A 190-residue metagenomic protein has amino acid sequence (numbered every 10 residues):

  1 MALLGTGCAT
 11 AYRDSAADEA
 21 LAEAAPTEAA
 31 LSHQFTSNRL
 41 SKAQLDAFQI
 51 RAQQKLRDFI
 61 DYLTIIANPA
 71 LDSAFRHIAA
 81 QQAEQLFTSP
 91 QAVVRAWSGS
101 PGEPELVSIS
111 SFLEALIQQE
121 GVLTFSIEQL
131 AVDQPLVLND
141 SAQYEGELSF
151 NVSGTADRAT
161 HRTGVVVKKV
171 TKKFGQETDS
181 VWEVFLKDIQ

Functional and structural regions predicted by a protein language model:
G5-G7: C-terminal motif of bacterial Sec signal peptides marking the signal peptidase cleavage site
A9-A70, A74-Q82, F87: Juxtamembrane and targeting peptides
A9-T10, P135-N139, K173: C-terminal tail/extension regions appended to the core domain(s) of diverse proteins
L63, S98-S100, L148-G154: A mature extracytoplasmic/lumenal domain signature
R76-T124: Short solvent-exposed beta->alpha transition segments
V107-A156: Surface-exposed, charged secondary-structure patches
S141-Q190: Short beta-strand edge/turn micro-motifs at domain boundaries
